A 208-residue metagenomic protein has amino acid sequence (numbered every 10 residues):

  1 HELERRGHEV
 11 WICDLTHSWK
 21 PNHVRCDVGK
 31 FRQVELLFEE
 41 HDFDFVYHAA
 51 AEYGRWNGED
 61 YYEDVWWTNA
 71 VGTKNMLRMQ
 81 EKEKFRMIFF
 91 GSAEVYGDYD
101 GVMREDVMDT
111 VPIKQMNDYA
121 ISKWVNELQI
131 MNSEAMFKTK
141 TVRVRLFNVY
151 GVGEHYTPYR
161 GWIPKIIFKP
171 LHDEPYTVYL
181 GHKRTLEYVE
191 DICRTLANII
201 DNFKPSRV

Functional and structural regions predicted by a protein language model:
H1-H8: Canonical Rossmann dinucleotide-binding motif of NAD(H)/NADP(H)-dependent dehydrogenases/reductases, specifically
H8-W19: Conserved glycine-rich Rossmann-like NAD(P)H-binding loop of the short-chain dehydrogenase/reductase
H17-F31: Rossmann-fold cofactor-recognition segment
V28, R32-T68: NAD(P)H-binding glycine-rich loop region in Rossmannoid oxidoreductase-like domains and their noncatalytic homologs
D42, K74-M116: Conserved Rossmann-fold NAD(P)-dependent oxidoreductase catalytic core, especially the SDR/UDP-sugar
E59-K74, R78, I121: Catalytic Tyr-X3-Lys loop
G101, L128-T185, V189-I200: NAD(P)-dependent short-chain dehydrogenase/reductase
D118, S122-V125: Active-site helix of classical SDR
